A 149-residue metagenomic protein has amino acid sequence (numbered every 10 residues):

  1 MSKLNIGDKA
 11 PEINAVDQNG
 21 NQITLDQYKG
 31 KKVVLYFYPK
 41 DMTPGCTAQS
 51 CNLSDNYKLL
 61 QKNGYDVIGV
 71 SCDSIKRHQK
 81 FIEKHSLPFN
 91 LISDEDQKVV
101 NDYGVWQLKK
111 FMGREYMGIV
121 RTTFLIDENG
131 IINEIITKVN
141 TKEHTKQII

Functional and structural regions predicted by a protein language model:
M1-I149: Chalcogenol-based redox active-site neighborhoods
